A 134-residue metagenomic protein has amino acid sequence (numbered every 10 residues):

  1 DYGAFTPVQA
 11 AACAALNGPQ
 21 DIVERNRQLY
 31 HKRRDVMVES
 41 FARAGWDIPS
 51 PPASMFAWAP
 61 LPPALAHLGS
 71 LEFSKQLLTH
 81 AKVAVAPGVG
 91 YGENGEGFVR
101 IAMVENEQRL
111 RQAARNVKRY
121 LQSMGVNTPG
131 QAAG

Functional and structural regions predicted by a protein language model:
D1-G134: PLP-dependent class I/II
